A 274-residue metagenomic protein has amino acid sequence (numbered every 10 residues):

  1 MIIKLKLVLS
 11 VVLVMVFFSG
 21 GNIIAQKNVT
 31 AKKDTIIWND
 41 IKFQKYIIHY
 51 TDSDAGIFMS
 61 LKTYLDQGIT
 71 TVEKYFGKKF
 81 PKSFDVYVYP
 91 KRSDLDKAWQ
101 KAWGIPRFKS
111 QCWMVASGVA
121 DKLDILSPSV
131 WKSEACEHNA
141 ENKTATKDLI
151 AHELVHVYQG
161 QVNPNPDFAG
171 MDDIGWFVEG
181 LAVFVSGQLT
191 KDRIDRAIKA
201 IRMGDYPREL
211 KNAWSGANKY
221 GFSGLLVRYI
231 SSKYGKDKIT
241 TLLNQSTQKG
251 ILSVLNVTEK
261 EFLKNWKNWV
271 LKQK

Functional and structural regions predicted by a protein language model:
M1-K27: Bacterial Sec-dependent N-terminal signal peptides
L7, V11, I48, D205-R208: A short alpha-helix capping/helix-coil boundary motif
V14, G21, S53-D54, K211-A213: A short, structure-level motif marking secondary-structure boundaries and short turns
N22-D40, K274: Sec-dependent signal peptide cleavage junction
D34-P166, G250-I251: Juxtacatalytic substrate-recognition/specificity segment
G118, N142-L149, V157, Q161-K274: Acidic/His/Gly-enriched intrinsically disordered linker/tail segments that often contain short helix/coil "MoRF-like"
